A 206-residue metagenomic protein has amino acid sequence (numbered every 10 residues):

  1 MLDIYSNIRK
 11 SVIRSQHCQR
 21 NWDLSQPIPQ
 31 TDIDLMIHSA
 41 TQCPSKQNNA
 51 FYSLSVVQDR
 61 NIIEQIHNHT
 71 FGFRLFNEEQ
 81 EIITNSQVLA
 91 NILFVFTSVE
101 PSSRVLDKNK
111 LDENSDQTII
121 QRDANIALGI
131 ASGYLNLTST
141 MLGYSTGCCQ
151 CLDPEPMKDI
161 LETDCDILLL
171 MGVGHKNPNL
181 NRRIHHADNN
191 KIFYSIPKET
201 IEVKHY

Functional and structural regions predicted by a protein language model:
M1-P101, I201-Y206: N-terminal amphipathic, basic helical "cap/leader" segment at the start of enzyme domains
D3-R20, L168-Y206: C-terminal helix-cap and adjacent tail motif
M36, A40, F94, E100 (+2 more regions): Small-aliphatic-rich amphipathic alpha-helix that forms the alpha element of a beta-alpha
K46-N49, N85-V88, L161-T163, H186 (+1 more regions): Solvent-exposed alpha-helices and their adjacent loops that cap or buttress functional pockets in soluble metabolic
N49-Y52, M141-Y144, L168: Short secondary-structure junction motifs
F71, K108-N114, H186: Short, surface-exposed, charged loop/turn segments at secondary-structure junctions
L75, P156-K176: Short, conserved aromatic-histidine micro-motifs
V88-I92, Y144, T163-I167: Short coil/turn connectors at secondary-structure junctions
